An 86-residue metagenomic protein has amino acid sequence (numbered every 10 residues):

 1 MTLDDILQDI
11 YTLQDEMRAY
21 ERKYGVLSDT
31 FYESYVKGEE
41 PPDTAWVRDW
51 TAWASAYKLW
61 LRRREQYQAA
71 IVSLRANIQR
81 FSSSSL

Functional and structural regions predicted by a protein language model:
M1-L86: Extended, charge-rich alpha-helical interface modules
